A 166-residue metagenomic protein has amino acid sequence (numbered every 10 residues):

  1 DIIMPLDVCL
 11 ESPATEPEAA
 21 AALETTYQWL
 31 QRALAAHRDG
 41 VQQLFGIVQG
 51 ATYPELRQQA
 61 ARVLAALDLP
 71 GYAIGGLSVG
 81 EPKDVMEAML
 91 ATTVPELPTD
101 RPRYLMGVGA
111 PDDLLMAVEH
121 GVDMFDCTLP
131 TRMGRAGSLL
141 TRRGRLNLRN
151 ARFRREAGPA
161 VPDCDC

Functional and structural regions predicted by a protein language model:
D1-D39, R145, A151-R154: Non-catalytic, usually N-terminal nucleic-acid engagement modules in DNA/RNA processing proteins
E24, A36-R155, A160: Glycine-rich phosphate/ribose-binding loops and adjacent secondary-structure elements that form binding surfaces
D163: Residues immediately within or flanking Cys/His clusters that coordinate Zn2+ in small zinc-binding modules
C166: Short cysteine clusters
